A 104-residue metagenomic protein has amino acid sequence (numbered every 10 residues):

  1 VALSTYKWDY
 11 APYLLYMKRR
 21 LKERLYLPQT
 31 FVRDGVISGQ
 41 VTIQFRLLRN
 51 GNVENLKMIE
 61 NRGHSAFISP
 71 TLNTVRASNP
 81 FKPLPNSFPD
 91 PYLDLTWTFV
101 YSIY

Functional and structural regions predicted by a protein language model:
V1-R20, T30-R33: Intrinsic-disorder/low-complexity signature in envelope-associated proteins
V1-S4, R19-L25, R46-E60, L72-P83 (+1 more regions): Conserved "boundary/linchpin" sites in short secondary-structure elements
L27-R33, P83-L84: Active-site phosphate-binding and catalytic loops of NTP-dependent enzymes
D34-V36, F88: A short glycine-leucine-enriched loop at secondary-structure breakpoints that most characteristically corresponds
V36-T42: Short, small/polar residue-rich loop motifs at catalytic or cofactor-binding pockets
E60-A66: A short acidic/small-residue loop/turn micro-motif
